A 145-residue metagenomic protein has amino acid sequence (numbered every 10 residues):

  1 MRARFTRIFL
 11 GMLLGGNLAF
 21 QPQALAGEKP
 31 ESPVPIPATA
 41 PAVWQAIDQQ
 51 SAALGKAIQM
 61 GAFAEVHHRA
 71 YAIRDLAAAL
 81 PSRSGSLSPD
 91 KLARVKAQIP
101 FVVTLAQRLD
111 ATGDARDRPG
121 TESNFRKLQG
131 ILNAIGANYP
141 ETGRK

Functional and structural regions predicted by a protein language model:
M1-R4: N-terminal secretory signal peptides that target proteins for export/translocation
I8-F20: Bacterial N-terminal signal peptides
F20-G27: Signal peptide processing junction and immediate N-terminal pro/mature segment of secreted/exported proteins
G27-K145: Mature extracytoplasmic or organellar-lumen-exposed domains after removal of signal/transit peptides
